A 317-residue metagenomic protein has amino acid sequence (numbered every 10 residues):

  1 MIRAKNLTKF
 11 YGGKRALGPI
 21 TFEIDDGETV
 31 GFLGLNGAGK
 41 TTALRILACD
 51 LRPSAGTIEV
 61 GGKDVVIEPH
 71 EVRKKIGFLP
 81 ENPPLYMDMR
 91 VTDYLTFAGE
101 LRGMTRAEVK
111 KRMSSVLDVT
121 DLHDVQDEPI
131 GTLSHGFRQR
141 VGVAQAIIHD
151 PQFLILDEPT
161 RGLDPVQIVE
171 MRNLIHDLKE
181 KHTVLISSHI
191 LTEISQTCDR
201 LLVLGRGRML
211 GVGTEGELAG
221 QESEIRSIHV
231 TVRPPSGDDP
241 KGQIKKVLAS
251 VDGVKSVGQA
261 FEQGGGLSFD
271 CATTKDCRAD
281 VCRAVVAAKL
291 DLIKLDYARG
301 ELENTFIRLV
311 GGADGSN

Functional and structural regions predicted by a protein language model:
L35-G39: Walker A (P-loop) phosphate-binding loop of ABC-type ATPase nucleotide-binding domains
G56-I67, E71-V72: Conserved ABC transporter NBD signature motif
T96, E100, A107-V125: Conserved ABC ATPase "signature" region
P129-G136: Conserved ABC ATPase signature
L154-E158: Catalytic Walker B motif of ABC-type/P-loop ATPase nucleotide-binding domains
N173-A272: ABC transporter nucleotide-binding domain
